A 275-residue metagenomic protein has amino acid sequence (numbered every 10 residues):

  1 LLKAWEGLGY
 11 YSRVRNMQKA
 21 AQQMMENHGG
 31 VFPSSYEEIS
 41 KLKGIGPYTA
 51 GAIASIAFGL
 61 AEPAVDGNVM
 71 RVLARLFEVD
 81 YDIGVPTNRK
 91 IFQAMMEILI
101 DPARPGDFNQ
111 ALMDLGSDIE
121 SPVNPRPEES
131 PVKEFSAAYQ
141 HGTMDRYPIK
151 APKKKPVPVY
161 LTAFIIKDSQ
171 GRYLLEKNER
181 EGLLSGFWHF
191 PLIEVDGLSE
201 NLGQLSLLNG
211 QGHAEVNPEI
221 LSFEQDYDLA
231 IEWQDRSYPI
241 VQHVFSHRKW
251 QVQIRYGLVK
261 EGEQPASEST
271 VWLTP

Functional and structural regions predicted by a protein language model:
L1-E128, V132-H141, D145, P158: Catalytic cores of DNA base-excision repair glycosylases
S117-P275: Intrinsically disordered, low-complexity, charged terminal extensions of DNA damage-control enzymes
